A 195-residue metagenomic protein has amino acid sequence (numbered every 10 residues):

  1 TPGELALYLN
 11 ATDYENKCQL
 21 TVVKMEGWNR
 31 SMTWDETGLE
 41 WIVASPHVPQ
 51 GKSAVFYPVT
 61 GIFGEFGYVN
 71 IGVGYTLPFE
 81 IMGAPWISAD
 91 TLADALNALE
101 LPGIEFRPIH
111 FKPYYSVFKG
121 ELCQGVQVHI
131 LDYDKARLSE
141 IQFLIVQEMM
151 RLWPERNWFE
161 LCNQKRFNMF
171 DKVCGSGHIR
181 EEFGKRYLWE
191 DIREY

Functional and structural regions predicted by a protein language model:
T1-E26: Conserved, well-structured core segments that form the ligand-binding/active-site neighborhood of functional domains
E4-L5, T60-L77, E140-I141, M169-D171 (+1 more regions): Non-transmembrane, interaction-prone segments in cytosolic or luminal domains
E4-N10, V55-F66, I141-E155, R193-Y195: Hydrophobic transmembrane alpha-helix bundles
L5-T12, E65-V69, A93-A95, P113-S116: Intrinsically disordered, low-complexity boundary segments flanking structured domains
E15-K17, G72-L77, E121-C123: Short gly/pro-enriched beta-turn/loop segments at secondary-structure junctions
W28-I109: Glycine-rich, aromatic-lined ligand/substrate-binding cores of catalytic and carbohydrate-binding domains
G83-R193: Conserved functional hotspot residues or short segments at active or partner-binding sites across diverse domains
